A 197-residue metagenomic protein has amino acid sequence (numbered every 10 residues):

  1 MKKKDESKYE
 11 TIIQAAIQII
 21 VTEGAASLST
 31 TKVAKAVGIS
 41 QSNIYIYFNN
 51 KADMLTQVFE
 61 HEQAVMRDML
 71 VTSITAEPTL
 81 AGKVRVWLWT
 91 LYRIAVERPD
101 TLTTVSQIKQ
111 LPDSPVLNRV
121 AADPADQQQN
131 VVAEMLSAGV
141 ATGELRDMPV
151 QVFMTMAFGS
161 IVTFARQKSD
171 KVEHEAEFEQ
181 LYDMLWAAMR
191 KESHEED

Functional and structural regions predicted by a protein language model:
M1-E23, S27-A36, D53: Basic, helix-initiating cap at the start of DNA-binding domains
K8-I19, V33, V58-E62, M66 (+2 more regions): Generic hydrophobic, amphipathic alpha-helix propensity
V37-F48: Short hydrophobic/aromatic patch on the recognition helix
Q57, V71-E97, F153-A157: Hydrophobic alpha-helical connector segments
A64-V71, P115-T142, Q151-T155: Amphipathic alpha-helical packing segments from all-alpha helical-bundle domains
S73, W89-V96, S106-L111, M184-M189: Helix-loop "lid/cap" segments that line or gate small-molecule binding pockets
R93-A133, R166: Short secondary-structure transition hinges
L102-Q107, V140-M184, H194-D197: Hydrophobic/aromatic-rich alpha-helical bundle segments in the mid-to-C-terminal region
